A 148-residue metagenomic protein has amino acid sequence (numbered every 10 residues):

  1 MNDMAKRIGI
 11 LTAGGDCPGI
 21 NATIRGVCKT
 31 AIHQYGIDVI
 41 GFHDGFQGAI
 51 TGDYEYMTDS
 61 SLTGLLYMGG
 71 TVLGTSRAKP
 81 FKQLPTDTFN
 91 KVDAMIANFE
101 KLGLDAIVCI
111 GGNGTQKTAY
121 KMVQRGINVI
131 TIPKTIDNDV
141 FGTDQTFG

Functional and structural regions predicted by a protein language model:
N2-D53: N-terminal phosphate-binding or glycine-rich loops at protein starts, especially the Walker A/P-loop of NTPases
N2-M4, G9, I32-H33, T63-Y67 (+3 more regions): Solvent-exposed alpha-helices and their adjacent loops that cap or buttress functional pockets in soluble metabolic
L11, F42, C109-I110, I132: Structural motif
A22-V27, N113-I127: Short Gly/Thr/Asp-enriched flexible loops that form oxyanion-binding sites at enzyme active sites
G36, I40, M122-T146: Short, acidic/small-residue loops that bind anionic groups at enzyme active sites
F46-A49, P80, T135-V140: Short gly/pro/ser/thr-enriched loop/turn and capping motifs at secondary-structure boundaries
A49-I107, Q145-G148: Glycine-rich oxoanion-binding loops at beta->alpha junctions
